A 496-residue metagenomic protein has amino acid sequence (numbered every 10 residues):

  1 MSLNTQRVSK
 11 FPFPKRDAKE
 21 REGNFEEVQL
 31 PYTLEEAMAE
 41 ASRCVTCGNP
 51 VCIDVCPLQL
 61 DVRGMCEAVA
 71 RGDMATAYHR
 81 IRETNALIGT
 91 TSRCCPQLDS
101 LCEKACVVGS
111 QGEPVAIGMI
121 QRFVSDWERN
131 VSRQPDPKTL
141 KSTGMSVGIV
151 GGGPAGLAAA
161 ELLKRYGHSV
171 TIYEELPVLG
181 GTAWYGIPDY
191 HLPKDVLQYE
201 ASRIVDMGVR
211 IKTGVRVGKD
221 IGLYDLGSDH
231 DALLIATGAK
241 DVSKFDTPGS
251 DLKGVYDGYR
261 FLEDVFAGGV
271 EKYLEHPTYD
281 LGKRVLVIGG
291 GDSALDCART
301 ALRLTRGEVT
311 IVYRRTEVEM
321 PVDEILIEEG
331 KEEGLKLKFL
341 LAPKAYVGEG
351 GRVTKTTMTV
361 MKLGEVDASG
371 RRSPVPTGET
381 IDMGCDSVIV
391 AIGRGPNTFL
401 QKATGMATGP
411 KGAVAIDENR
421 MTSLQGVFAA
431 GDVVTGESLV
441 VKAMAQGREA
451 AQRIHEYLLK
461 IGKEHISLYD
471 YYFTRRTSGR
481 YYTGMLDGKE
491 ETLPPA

Functional and structural regions predicted by a protein language model:
M1-Y32, E328-E333, L341-R352, K362-G364 (+2 more regions): Mid-to-C-terminal Rossmann-like scaffold of FAD/NAD(P)H-dependent oxidoreductases
R21-E40, D61-R93, Q111-K141, V265-F266 (+1 more regions): Ferredoxin-type iron-sulfur electron-transfer modules in oxidoreductases and energy-metabolism complexes
K141, S146-G148, Q198-T247, A345-T357 (+3 more regions): Feature captures the FAD/FMN-dependent oxidoreductase FAD-binding
S142-A155, D280-I288: Beta1/beta-strand and adjacent pyrophosphate-binding region of the FAD-binding site in flavoprotein oxidoreductases
S146-T171, A294-L302: N-terminal Rossmann-like FAD-binding beta1-loop-alpha1 element of flavoenzymes
S169-I172, L176-M207, I211, A298-A345 (+1 more regions): Rossmann-like dinucleotide-binding cores of NAD(P)H-dependent redox enzymes
D251-G282, V366-E437: FAD-site-proximal beta/loop scaffold in flavoenzymes
L295-C297, V433-L458: A conserved FAD-binding loop/helix module that cradles the flavin
